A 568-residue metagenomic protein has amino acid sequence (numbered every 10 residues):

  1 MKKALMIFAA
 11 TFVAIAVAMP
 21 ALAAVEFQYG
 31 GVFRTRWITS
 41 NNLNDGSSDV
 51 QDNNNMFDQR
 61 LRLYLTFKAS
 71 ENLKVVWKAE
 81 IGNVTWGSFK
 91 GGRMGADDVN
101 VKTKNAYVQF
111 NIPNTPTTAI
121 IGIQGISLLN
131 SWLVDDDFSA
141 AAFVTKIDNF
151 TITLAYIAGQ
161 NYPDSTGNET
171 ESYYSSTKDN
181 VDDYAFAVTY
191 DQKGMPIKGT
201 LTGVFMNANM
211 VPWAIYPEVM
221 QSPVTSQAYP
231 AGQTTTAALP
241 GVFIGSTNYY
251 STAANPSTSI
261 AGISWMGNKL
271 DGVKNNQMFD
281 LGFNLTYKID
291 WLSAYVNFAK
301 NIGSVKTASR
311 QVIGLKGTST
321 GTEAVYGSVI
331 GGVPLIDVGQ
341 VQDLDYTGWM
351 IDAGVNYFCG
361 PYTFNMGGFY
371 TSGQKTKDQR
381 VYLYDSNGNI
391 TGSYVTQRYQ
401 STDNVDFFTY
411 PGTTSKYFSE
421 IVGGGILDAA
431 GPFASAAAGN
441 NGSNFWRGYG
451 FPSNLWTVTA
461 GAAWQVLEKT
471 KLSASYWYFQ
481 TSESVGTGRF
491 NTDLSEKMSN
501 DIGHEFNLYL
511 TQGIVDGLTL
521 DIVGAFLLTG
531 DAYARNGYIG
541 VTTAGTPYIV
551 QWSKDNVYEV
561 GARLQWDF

Functional and structural regions predicted by a protein language model:
K3-I123, V134-D135, A141-L154, N168 (+8 more regions): Beta-barrel outer-membrane channel/assembly domains of diderm bacteria
S127-L133: A conserved hydrophobic secondary-structure block that centers on an alpha-helix together with its immediately flanking
I157-D164: His/Asp/Glu-rich, glycine-adjacent segments that coordinate divalent cations and/or stabilize oxyanion chemistry on
G167, V211-T234, A238, K306-E323 (+1 more regions): Internal, charge-rich low-complexity segments
T202-M206: A conserved mid-domain beta-alpha-beta active-site/ligand-binding segment of alpha/beta enzyme cores
Q227-S259, V381-P452: Flexible glycine-rich, low-complexity coil/linker segments exposed to the extracellular/periplasmic environment
N365-K377: Hard-cation-handling environments
